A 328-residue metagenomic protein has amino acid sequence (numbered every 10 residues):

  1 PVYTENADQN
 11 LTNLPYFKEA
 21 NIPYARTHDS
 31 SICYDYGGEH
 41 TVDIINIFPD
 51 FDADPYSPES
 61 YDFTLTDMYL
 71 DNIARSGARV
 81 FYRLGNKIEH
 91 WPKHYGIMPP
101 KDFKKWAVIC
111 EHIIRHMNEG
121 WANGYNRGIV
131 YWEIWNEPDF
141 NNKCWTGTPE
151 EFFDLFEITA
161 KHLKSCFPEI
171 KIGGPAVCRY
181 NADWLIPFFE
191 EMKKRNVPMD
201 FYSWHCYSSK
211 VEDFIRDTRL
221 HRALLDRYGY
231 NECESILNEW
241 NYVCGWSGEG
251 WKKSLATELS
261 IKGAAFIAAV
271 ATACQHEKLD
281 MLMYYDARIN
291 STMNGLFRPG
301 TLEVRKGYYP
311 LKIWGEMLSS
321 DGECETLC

Functional and structural regions predicted by a protein language model:
P1-D8, M98-P100, K253-A256: Active-site mouth loops of central-metabolism enzymes
P1-S31: Boundary/entry segment of secreted carbohydrate-active catalytic domains
E5-L14, T64-M68, H116-E119, P187 (+2 more regions): Short alpha-helical segments and helix-capping/turn motifs at coil-helix boundaries
A20-V211: Substrate-binding cleft and catalytic face of glycoside hydrolase catalytic domains, especially the flexible beta-alpha
S76, C166, Y228-N231, E277: Helix C-cap/helix->beta junction micro-motif
D200-W251, A273, D280, Y284 (+1 more regions): Glycoside hydrolase catalytic-domain groove-lining segments
N241-C328: Aromatic/acidic polysaccharide-binding cleft in carbohydrate-active enzymes
